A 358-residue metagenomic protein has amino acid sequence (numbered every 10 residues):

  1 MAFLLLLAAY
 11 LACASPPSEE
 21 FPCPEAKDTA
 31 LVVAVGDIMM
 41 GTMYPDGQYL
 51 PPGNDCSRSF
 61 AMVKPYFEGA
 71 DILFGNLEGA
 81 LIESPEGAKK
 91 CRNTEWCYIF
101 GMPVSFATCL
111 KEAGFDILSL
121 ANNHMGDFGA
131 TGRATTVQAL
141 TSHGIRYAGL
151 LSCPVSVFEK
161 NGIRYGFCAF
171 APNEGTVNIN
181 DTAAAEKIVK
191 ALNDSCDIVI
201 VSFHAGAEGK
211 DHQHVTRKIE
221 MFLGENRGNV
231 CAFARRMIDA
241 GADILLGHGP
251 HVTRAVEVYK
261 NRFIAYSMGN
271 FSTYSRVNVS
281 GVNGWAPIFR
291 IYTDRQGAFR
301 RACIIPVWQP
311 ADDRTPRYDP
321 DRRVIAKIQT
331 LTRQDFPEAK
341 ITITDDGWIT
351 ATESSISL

Functional and structural regions predicted by a protein language model:
M1-S18: Bacterial Sec-dependent N-terminal signal peptides
C13-L358: Acidic, metal/ion-coordinating pockets
